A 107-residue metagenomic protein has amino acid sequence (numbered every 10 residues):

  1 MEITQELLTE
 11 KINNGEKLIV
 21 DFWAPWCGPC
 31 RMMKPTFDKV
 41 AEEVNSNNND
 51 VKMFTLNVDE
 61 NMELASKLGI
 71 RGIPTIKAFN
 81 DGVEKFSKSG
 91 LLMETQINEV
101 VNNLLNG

Functional and structural regions predicted by a protein language model:
M1-N13: N-terminal "domain-start" segment that seeds a small globular fold
N13-P25: Short active-site neighborhood of thiol/selenol oxidoreductases, capturing the structured segment around
C27-C30, I76: The canonical Cys-X-X-Cys-His
R31-N45: Typically the conserved alpha-helix immediately C-terminal to a functionally engaged Cys/Sec in thioredoxin-like
V58-A65: Structural microenvironment flanking redox-active thiols in thiol-disulfide oxidoreductases
K67-R71: A short glycine-leucine-enriched loop at secondary-structure breakpoints that most characteristically corresponds
G72-G107: Non-catalytic, surface beta->alpha helical segment in thiol-disulfide oxidoreductase systems
